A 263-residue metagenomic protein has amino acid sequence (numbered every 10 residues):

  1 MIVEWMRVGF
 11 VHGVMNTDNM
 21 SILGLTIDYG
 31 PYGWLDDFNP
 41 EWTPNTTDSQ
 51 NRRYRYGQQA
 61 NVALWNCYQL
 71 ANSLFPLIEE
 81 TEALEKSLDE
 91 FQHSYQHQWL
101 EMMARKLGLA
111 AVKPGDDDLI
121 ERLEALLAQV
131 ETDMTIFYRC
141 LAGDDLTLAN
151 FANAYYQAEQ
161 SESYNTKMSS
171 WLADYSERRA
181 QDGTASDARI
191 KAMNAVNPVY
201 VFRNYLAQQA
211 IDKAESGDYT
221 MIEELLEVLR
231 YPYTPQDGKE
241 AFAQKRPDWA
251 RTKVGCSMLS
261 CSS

Functional and structural regions predicted by a protein language model:
M1-Y29, D37, A60, L64-Y68 (+3 more regions): Conserved kinase catalytic-core segment
V3, N16-T17, D37-F38, N45 (+2 more regions): Short amphipathic alpha-helical surface micro-motifs
E4, E41, L77: Mid-sequence acidic-hydrophobic segments that form the walls of catalytic/ligand-binding cavities or oligomerization
D28-T47: Flexible glycine/proline-rich, aromatic-decorated loop/lid segments
P44, D48-S263: Regulatory N- and C-terminal appendages and interdomain linkers associated with kinase/kinase-like NTP transferase
